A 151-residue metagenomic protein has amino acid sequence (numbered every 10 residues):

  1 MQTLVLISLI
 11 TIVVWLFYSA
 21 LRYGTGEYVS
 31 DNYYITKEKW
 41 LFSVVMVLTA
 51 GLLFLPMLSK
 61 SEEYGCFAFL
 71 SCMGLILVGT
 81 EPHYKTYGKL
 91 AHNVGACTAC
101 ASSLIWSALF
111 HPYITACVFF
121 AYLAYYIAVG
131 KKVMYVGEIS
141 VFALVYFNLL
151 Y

Functional and structural regions predicted by a protein language model:
M1-S59: N-terminal topogenic module of multi-pass integral membrane proteins
Q2-L6, S61-A68, P112-C117, V133-G137: Membrane-interfacial loop-to-transmembrane alpha-helix junctions, especially the N-terminal start
L9-R22, A50-F54, M73-G79, A121-A124 (+1 more regions): Hydrophobic core segments of alpha-helical transmembrane domains in multi-pass integral membrane proteins
T25, I76-Y87, L123-K131: C-terminal ends of transmembrane helices
N32-I35, L58-Y64, K85-L90, A128-V136: Membrane-interface helix-boundary motifs at transmembrane edges
W40-L41, V94-A108, E138-Y151: Small-residue-rich segments of transmembrane alpha-helices in multi-pass membrane proteins, especially helix faces
G65-C117: Membrane-proximal helix-loop-helix units in multi-pass membrane proteins
H111-Y151: Terminal transmembrane helical module of multi-pass membrane proteins
